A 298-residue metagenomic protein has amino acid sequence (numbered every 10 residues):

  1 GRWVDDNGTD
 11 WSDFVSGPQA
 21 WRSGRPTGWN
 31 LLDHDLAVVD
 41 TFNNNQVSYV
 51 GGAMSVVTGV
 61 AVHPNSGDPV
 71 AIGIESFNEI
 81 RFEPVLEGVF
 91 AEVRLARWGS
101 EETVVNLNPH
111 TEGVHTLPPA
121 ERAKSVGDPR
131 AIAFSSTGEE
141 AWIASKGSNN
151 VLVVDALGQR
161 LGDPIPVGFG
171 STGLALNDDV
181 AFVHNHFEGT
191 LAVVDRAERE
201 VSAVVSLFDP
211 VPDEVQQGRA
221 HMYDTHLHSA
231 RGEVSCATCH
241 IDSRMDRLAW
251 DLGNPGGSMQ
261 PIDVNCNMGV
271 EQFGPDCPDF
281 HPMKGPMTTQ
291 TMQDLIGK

Functional and structural regions predicted by a protein language model:
V4-G28, L32-D35, V39, N43-K298: Periplasmic c-type cytochrome electron-transfer domains
